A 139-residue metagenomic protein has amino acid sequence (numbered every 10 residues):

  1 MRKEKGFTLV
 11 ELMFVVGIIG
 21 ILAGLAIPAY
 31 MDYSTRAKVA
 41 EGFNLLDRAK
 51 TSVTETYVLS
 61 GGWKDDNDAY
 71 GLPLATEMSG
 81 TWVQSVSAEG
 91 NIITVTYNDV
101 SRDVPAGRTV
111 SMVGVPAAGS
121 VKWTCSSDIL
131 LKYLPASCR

Functional and structural regions predicted by a protein language model:
M1-E41, L45: N-terminal single-pass transmembrane signal-anchor helix
E4-K5, K38-A40, S52, V110 (+1 more regions): Small/flexible residues
F7, K50, A136-R139: Residue-level signal for functionally critical sites in structured catalytic/ligand-binding pockets
E11, S34-A37, D47, G61 (+2 more regions): Generic alpha-helical secondary structure signal
R36, T51, A69-L72: A generic signature of intrinsically disordered, low-complexity regions enriched in glycine/proline and charged/polar
G42-S60: N-terminal alpha-helical signal peptides/signal-anchor transmembrane segments
Y57-R139: Periplasmic/extracellular, small/polar-rich flexible segments of pilin-like filament-forming proteins
